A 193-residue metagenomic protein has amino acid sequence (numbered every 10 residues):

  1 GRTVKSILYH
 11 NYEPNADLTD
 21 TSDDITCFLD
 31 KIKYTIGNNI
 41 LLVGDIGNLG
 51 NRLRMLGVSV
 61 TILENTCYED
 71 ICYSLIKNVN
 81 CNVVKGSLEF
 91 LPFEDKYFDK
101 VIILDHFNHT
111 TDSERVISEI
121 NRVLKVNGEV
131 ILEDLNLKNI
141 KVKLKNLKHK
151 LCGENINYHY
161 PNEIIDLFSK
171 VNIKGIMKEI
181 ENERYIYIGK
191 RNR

Functional and structural regions predicted by a protein language model:
G1-D23: Class I SAM-dependent methyltransferase Rossmann-like catalytic core, especially the SAM/SAH-binding loop
D17-G37: Conserved alpha-helix/loop element of class I SAM-dependent methyltransferases that forms part of the SAM/SAH-binding
L41-F90: Class I SAM-dependent methyltransferase SAM/SAH-binding core
E89-V101: A short acidic, Gly/Pro-enriched loop at the edge of an enzyme's catalytic core that lines a small-molecule cofactor
K100-T111: A short SAM/SAH-binding and catalytic strip from SAM-dependent methyltransferases
E114-E129: A short glycine-rich, Lys/Arg-flanked "PGG" loop and its adjoining helix->strand segment in the class I
I131-Y187: C-terminal alpha-helical "lid/dimerization" subdomain adjacent to the S-adenosyl-L-methionine
Y187-R193: C-terminal lobe and adjacent flexible extensions of AdoMet/dcAdoMet transferase-like proteins
